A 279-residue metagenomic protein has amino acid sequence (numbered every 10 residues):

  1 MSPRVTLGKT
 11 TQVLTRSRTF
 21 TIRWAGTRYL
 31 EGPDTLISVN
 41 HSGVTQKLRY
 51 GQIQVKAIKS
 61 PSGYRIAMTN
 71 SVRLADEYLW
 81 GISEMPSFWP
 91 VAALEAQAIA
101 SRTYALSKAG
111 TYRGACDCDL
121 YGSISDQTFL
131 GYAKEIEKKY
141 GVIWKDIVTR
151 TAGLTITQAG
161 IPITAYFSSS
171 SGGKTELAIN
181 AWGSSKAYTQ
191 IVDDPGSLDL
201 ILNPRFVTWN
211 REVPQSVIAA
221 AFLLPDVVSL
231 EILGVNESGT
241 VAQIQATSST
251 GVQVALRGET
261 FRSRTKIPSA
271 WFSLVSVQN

Functional and structural regions predicted by a protein language model:
M1-N279: Conserved, single-site charged/polar hotspot
